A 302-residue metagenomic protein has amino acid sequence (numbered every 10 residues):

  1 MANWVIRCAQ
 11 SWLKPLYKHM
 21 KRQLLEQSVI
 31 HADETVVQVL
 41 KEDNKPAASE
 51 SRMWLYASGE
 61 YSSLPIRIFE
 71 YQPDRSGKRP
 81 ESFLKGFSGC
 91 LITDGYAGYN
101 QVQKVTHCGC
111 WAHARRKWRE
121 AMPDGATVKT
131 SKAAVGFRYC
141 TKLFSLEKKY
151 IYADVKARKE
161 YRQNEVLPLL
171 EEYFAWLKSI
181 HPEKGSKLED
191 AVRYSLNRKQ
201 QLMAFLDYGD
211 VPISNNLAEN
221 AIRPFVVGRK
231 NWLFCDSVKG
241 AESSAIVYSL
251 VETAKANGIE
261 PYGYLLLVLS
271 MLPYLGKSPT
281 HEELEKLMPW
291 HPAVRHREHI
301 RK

Functional and structural regions predicted by a protein language model:
M1-K302: Catalytic center-proximal scaffold of phosphoryl-transfer enzymes
